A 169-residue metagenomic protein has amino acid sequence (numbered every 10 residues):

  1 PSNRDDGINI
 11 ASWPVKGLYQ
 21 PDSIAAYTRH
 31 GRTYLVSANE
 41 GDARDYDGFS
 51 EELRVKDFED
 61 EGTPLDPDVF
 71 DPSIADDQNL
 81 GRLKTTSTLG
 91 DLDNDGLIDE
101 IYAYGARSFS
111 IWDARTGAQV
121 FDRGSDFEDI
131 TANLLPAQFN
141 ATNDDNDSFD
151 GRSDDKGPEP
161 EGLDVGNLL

Functional and structural regions predicted by a protein language model:
P1-L169: Beta-sheet-rich non-transmembrane sensory/scaffold domains
